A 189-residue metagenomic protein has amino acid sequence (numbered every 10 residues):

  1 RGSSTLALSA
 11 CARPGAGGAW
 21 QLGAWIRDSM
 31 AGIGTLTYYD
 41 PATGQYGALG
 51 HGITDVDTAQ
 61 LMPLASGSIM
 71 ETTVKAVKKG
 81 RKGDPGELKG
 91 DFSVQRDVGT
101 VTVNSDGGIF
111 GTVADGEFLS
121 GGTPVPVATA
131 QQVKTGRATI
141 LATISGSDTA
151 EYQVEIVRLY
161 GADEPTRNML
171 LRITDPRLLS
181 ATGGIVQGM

Functional and structural regions predicted by a protein language model:
R1-M189: C-terminal recognition in membrane/secretory proteostasis and scaffolding
